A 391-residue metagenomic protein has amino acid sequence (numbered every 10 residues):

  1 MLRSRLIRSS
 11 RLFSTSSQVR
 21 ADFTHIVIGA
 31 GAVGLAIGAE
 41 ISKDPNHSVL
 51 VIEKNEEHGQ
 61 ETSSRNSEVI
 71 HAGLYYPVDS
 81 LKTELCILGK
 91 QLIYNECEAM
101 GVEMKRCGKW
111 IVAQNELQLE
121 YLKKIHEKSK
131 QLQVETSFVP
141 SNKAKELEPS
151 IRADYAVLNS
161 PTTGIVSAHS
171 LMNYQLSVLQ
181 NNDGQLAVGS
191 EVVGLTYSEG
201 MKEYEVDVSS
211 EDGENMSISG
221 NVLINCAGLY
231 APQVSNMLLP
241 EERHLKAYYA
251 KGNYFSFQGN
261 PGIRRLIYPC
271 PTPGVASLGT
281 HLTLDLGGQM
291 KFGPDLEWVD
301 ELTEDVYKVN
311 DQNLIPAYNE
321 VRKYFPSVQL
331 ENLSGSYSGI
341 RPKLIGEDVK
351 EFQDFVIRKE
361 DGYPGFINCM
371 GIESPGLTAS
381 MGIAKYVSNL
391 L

Functional and structural regions predicted by a protein language model:
M1-D22: N-terminal mitochondrial targeting presequence
V19-V33, L50: Beta1/beta-strand and adjacent pyrophosphate-binding region of the FAD-binding site in flavoprotein oxidoreductases
A36, L195-G293, E297-K308, N319: Flavin-dependent oxidoreductases
S42-R65: Glycine-rich FAD pyrophosphate-binding loop
E68-K143, L147, D154, T280: Dinucleotide-binding Rossmann-like beta1-alpha1 core, especially the glycine-rich loop that anchors the ADP
P77-L88, V112-Y121, N159-S177, A187 (+2 more regions): Short beta-strand to alpha-helix junction loop
L158-N221, M381: Helical element adjacent to the flavin cofactor pocket in flavoenzyme catalytic cores
K308, Q312-L391: C-terminal catalytic lobe of FAD-dependent flavoproteins
